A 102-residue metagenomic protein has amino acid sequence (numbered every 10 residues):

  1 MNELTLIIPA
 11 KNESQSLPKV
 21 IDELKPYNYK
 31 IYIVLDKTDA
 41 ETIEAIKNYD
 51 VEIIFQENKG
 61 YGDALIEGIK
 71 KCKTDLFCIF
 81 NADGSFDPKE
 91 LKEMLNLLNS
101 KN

Functional and structural regions predicted by a protein language model:
M1-N102: Structured catalytic core of nucleotide-sugar glycosyltransferases
